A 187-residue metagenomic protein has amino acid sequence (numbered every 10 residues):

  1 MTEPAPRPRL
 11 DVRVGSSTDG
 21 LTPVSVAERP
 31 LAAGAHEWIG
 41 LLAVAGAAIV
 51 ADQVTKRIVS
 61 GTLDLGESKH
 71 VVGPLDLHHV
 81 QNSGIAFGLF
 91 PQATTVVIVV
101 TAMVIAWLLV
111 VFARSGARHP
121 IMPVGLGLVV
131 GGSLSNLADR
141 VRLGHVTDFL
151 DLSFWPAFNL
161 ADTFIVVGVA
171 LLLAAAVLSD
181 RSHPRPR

Functional and structural regions predicted by a protein language model:
M1-R187: Alpha-helical transmembrane bundles and membrane-interface segments of multipass inner-membrane proteins
